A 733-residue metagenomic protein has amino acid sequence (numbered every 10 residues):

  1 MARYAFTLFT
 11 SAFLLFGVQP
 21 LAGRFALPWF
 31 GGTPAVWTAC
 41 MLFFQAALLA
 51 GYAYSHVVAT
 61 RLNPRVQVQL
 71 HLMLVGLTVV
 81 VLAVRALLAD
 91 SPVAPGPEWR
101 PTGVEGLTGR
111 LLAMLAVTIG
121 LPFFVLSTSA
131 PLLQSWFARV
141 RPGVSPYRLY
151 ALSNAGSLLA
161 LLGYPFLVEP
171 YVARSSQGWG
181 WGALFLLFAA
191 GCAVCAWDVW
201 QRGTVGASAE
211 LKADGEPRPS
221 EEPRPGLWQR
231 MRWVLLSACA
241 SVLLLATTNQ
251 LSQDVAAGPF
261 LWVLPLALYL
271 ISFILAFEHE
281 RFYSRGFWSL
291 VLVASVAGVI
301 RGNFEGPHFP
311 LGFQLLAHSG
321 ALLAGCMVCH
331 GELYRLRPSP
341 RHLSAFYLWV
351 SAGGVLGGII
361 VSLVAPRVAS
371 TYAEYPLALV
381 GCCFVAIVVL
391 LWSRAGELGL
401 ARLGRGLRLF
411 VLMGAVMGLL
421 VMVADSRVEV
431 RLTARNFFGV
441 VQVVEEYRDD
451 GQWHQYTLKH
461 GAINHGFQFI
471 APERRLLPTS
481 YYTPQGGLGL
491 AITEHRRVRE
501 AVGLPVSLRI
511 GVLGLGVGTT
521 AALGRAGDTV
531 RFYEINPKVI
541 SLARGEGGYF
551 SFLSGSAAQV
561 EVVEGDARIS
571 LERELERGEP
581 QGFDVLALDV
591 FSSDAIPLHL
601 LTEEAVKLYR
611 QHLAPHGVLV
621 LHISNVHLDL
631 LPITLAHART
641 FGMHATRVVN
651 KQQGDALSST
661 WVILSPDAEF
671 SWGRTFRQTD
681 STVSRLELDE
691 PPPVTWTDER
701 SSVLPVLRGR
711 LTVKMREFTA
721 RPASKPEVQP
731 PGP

Functional and structural regions predicted by a protein language model:
M1-S681, S702-P733: Alpha-helical transmembrane segments of multi-pass membrane proteins
A213, L688-E690: Generic detector of low-complexity/intrinsically disordered segments and short hydrophobic N-terminal stretches
T646, E690-P691: Cationic, hydrophobic amphipathic alpha-helical membrane-interacting segments
S681-L688, T697-S701: Long, compositionally biased intrinsically disordered regions
